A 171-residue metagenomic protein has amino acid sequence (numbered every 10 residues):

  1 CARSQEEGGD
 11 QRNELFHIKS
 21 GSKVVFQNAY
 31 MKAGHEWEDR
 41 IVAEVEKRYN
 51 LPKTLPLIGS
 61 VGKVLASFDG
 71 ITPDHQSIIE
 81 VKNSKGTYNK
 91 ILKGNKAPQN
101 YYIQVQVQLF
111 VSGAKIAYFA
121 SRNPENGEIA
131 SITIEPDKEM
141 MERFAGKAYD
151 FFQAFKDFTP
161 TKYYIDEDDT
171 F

Functional and structural regions predicted by a protein language model:
C1-E36, E44, F171: Charged, glycine-rich intrinsically disordered N-terminal tails and low-complexity linkers that flank
M31, Y49-D168: Nucleic-acid nuclease catalytic cores
W37-E38, N100: Residue-level preference for nonpolar/small residues embedded in alpha-helices
R40-E44, V107: Amphipathic alpha-helical segments that form well-ordered structural scaffolds and often line/cohere around active
